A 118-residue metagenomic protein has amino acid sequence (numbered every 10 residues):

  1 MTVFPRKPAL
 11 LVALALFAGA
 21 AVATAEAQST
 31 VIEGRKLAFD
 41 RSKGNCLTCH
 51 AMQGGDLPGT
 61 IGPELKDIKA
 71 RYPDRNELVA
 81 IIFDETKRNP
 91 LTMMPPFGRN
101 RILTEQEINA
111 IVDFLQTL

Functional and structural regions predicted by a protein language model:
M1-Q28: N-terminal export/targeting leaders of redox proteins
T2-K7, E77-P96: Extended, non-globular alpha-helical segments
V22-R41: Electrostatic cytochrome c docking/interface patches
T30, L57-I61, P90: N-terminal alpha-helical segment
I32, P63, T92-P96: Positions in alpha-helical segments
F39, L47-F83, R99: Gly/Gly-Pro-rich "capping" loops immediately C-terminal to redox-active cysteine motifs in periplasmic/lumenal
G44: Cys/His-enriched microdomains
N76, I81, K87, R99-L118: C-terminal capping alpha-helices of c-type cytochrome domains
